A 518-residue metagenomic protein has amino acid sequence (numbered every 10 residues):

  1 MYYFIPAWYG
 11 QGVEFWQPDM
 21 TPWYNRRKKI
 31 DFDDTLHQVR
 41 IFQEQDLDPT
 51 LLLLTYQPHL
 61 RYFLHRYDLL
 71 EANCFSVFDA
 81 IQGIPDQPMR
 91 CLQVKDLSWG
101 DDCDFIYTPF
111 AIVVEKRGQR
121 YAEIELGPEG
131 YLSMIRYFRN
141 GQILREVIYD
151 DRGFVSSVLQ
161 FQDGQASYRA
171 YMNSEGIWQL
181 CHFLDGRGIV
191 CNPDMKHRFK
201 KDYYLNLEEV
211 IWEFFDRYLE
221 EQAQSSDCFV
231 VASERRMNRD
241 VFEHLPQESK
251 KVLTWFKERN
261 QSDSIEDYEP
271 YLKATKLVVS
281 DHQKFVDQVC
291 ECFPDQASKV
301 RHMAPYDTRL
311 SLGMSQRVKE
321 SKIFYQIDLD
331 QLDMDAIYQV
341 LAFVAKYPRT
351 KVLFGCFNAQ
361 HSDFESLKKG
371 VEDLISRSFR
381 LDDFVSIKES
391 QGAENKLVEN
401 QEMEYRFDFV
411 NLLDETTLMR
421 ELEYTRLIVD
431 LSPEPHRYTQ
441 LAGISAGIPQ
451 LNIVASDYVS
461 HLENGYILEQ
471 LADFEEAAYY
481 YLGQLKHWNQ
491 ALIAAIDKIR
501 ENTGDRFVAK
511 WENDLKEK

Functional and structural regions predicted by a protein language model:
M1-Q224: Long terminal accessory regions outside catalytic cores
R217-Q224, E258-L277: Membrane-proximal helix-turn-helix segments that form the acceptor-binding/catalytic region of lipid-linked
L272-S298: A short, active-site helix/loop in glycosyltransferases that binds the activated sugar's phosphate group
D307-Q391: Conserved catalytic-core segment of nucleotide-activated headgroup transferases in glycan assembly
V385-S390, M403-D414: Active-site donor-binding acidic/aromatic loop of nucleotide-activated sugar and phosphosugar transferases involved
L413-T425: Short acidic alpha-helix that forms the nucleotide-activated donor recognition element in Leloir-type transferases
E423-Y424, I428-L492, D497-K498: Catalytic binding pocket for nucleotide-activated donors in carbohydrate/polymer assembly enzymes
T503-K518: C-terminal alpha-helical cap of glycosyltransferases
